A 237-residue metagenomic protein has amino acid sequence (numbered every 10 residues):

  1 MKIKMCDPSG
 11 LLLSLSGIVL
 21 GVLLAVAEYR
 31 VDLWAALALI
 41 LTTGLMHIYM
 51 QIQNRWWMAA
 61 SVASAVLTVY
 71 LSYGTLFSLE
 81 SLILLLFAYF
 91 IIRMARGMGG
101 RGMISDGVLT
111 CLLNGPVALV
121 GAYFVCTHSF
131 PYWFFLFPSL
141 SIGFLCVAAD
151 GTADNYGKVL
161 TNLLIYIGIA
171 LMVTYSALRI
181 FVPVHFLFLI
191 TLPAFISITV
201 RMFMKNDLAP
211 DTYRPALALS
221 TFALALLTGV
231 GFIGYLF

Functional and structural regions predicted by a protein language model:
M1-L15, N54-S61, I92-N114, G151-L164 (+2 more regions): Interhelical loop and helix-boundary elements at the membrane-water interface of polytopic inner-membrane proteins
L15, V19-L20, L24, E28-I52 (+3 more regions): Membrane-embedded alpha-helical segments that form the functional core of polytopic membrane enzymes, especially those
A27, V108-N155, L160: Functional transmembrane core segments of multi-pass inner-membrane proteins
A27-V31, S72-E80, T127-P131, S176-F186 (+1 more regions): Transmembrane helix interruption/hinge and helix-loop junction motifs
G44-Y70, G143-V173: Solvent-exposed interhelical
A59-H128: Intramembrane alpha-helical segments
A65, P116-S129, M172-S176, L224-F237: Hydrophobic alpha-helical transmembrane segments in multi-pass integral membrane proteins
W133-A148, K158-D207, F232: Alpha-helical transmembrane segments
